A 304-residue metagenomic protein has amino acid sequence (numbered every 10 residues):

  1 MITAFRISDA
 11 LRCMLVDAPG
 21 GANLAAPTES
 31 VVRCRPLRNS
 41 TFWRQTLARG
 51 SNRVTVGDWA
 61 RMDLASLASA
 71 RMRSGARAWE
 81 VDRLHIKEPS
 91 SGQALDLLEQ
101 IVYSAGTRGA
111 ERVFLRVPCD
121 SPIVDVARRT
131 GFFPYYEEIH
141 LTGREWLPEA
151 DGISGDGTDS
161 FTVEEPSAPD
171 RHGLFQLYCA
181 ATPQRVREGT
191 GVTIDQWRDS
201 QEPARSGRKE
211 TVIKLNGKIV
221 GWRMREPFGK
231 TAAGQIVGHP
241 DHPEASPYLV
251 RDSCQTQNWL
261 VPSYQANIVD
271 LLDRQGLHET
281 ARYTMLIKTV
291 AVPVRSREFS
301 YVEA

Functional and structural regions predicted by a protein language model:
M1-L24, F161-Q176, T182-R187: A short beta-loop-alpha structural element at the N-terminal edge of CoA-dependent acyl/N-acetyltransferase catalytic
G20, L24, E29-D96, E210-A245: Conserved donor-binding loop and adjoining core beta-sheet/short helix segment in diverse acyl/aminoacyl transferases
T55, W79-D82, L98-V102, I139-T142 (+4 more regions): Short, structured motif recognition centered on aromatic/hydrophobic residues
D63-A65, E165-P166, F175, R225 (+1 more regions): Catalytic cores of nucleotide-enabled group-transfer and carboxylate-activating enzymes in metabolic and assembly-line
P89-A105, R129, P240-T256: Conserved acetyl-CoA-binding loop-helix of GNAT-fold acetyltransferases
A105-P118, C254-S263: Conserved GNAT acetyl-CoA-binding A-motif
D120, T130-S154, N258-A304: Active-site/acyl-donor-binding loops of N-acyltransferases
R129, Y136-R185: Surface-exposed beta-loop interaction hotspot
